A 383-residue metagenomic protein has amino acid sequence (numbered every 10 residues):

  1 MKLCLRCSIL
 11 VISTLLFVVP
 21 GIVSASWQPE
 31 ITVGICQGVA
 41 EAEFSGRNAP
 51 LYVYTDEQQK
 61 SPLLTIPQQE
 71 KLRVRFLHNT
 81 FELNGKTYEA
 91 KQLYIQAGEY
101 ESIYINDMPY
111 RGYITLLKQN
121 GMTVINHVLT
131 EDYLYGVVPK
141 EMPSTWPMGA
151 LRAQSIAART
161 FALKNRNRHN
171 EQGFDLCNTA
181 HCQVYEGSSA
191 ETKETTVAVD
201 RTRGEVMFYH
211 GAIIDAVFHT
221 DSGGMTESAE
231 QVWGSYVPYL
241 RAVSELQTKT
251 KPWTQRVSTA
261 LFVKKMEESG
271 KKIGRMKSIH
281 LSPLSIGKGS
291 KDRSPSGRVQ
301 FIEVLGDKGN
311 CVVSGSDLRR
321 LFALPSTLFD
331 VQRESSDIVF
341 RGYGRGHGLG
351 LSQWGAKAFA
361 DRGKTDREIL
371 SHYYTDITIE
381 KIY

Functional and structural regions predicted by a protein language model:
K2-Y383: Conserved, single-site charged/polar hotspot
